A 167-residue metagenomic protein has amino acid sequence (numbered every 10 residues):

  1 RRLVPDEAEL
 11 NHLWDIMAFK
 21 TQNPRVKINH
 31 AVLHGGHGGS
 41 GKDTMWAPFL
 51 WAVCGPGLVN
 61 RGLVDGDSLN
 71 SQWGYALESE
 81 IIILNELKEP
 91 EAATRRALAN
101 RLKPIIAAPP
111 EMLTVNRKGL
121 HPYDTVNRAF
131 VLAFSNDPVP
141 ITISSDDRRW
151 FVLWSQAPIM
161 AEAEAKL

Functional and structural regions predicted by a protein language model:
R1-L3, W154-L167: A short, charged helix-loop
R1-L87, L98, F151-W154: P-loop NTPase catalytic core of nucleic-acid-dependent motor ATPases
C54, A97-Y123: Conserved catalytic/switch belt of AAA+ P-loop NTPases
S71-L77, V115-F134: AAA+/SF3 P-loop NTPase mechanochemical coupling elements
E78-E80, N127-F130, S145-F151: Short glycine-/polar-rich loops that comprise or flank the Walker A/P-loop and associated switch/sensor motifs
E80-A107, P140-D147: Conserved AAA+/SF3 P-loop NTPase catalytic/coupling segment centered on the Walker-B
K103-P110, V131, V139, A157: Signature of the SF2 helicase/ATPase Hel1-core->accessory helical subdomain module
T142-M160: A short helix-turn-beta junction within AAA+ P-loop NTPase domains corresponding to the substrate/partner-engaging
